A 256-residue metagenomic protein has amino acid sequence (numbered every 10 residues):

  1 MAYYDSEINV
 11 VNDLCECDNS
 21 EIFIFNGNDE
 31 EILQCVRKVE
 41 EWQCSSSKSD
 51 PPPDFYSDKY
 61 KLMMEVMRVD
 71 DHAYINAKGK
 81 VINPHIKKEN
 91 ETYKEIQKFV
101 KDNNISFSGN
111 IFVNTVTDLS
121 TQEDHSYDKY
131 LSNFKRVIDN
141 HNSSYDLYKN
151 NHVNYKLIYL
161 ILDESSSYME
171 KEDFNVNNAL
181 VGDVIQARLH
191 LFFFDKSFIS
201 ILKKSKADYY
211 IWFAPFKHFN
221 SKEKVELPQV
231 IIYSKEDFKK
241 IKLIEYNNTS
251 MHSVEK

Functional and structural regions predicted by a protein language model:
M1-D50, M67-K256: Metal-dependent nuclease catalytic core centered on acidic motifs
E40-E41, D58-L62: Short glycine/proline-enriched coil/turn segments at helix->beta-strand junctions
S49-P51, D58-K59: A short, glycine/Asx- and small/polar-enriched loop/turn that sits immediately N-terminal to a beta-strand
F55, L62-R68: Conserved catalytic cores of phosphodiester-cleaving nucleases, focusing on short active-site segments
Y56-K59, S165: Intrinsic disorder/low-complexity detector
